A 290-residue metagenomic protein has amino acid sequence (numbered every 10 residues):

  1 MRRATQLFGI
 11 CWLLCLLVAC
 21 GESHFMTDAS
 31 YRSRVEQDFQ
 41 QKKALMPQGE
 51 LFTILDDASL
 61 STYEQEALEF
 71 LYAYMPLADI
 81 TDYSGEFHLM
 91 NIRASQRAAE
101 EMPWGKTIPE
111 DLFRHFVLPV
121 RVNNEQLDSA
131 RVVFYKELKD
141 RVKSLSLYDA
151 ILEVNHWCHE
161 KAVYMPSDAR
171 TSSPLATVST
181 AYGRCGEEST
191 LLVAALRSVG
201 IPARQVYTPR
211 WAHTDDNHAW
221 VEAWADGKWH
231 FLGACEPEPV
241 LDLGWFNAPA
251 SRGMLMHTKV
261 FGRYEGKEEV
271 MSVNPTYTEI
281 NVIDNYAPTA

Functional and structural regions predicted by a protein language model:
M1-G9: Bacterial N-terminal signal peptides that target proteins for export
L14, V154, A181-V206, V221: Cysteine-centered nucleophilic/redox motifs
V18-A19: C-terminal motif of bacterial Sec signal peptides marking the signal peptidase cleavage site
H24-K42: A eukaryotic "domain-start" boundary segment
Q37-T180, D215-D216, E268: Secondary-structure boundary elements
L147-A150, S198-R204, G227-K228: Loop/turn elements at helix/coil->beta-strand transitions in domains of secreted/extracellular proteins
M165, A194, S198, P209-D215 (+2 more regions): His-Asp-centered catalytic microenvironments across diverse enzyme cores, prominently the transglutaminase-like
